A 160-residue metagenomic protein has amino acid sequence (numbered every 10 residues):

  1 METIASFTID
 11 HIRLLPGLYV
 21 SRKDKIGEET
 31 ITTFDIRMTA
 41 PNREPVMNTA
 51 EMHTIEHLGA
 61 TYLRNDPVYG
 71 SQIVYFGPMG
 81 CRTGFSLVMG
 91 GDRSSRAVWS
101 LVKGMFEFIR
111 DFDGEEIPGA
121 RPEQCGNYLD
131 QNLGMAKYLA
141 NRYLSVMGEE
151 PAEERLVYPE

Functional and structural regions predicted by a protein language model:
M1-L63: His/Glu-rich zincin catalytic helix
D10, D24, D35, D66 (+3 more regions): Acidic-enriched, low-complexity/disordered segments with a strong bias for Aspartate over Glutamate
P41, P45-A97: M16/MPP (pitrilysin/insulinase) zinc-metallopeptidase core fold and M16-derived inactive scaffolds
A50-M52, V68, D92, L101-K103 (+2 more regions): Generic preference for flexible, low-structure residues
F76-E149: Active-site-adjacent, His/Asp/Glu-enriched structural segments that form or flank metal-binding and acid/base networks
S145-E160: Histidine-acidic residue clusters that define the catalytic metal-binding segment of zinc metallopeptidase domains
